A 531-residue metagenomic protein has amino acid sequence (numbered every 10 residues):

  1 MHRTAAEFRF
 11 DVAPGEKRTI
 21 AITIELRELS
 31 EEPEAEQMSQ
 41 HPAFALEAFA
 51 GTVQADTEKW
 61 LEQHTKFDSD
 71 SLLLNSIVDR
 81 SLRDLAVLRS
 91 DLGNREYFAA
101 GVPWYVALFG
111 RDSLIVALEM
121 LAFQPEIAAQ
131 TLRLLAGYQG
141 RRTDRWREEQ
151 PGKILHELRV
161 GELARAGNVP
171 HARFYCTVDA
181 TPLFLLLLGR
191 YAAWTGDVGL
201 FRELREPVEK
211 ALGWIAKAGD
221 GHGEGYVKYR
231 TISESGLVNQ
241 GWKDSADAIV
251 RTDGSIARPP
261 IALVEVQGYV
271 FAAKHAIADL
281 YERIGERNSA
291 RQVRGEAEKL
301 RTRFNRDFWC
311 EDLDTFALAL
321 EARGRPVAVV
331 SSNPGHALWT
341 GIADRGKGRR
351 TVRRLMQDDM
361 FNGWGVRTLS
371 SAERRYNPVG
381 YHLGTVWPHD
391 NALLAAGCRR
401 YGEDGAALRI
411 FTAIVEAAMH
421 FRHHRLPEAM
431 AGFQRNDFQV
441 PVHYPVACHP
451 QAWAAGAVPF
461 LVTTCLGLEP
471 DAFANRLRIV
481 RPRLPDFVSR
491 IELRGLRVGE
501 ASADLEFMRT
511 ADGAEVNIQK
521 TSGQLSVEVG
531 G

Functional and structural regions predicted by a protein language model:
M1-A107, V198-R202, E209-D220, Y281-R294 (+4 more regions): Acidic/polar, glycine-enriched structural segments that form the non-catalytic walls/loops of the carbohydrate-binding
D11-A13, K17-T19, L280-D307, E311 (+2 more regions): Beta-rich accessory regions
Q63-L108, R133-Y175, D220-A262, T302-V386 (+6 more regions): Extended glycan-interaction surfaces of carbohydrate-active proteins
V106, R111-T143, N333-R345, N391-A407 (+1 more regions): Alpha-helical support elements that line or immediately flank enzyme active sites and cofactor-binding pockets
E119, L187, A273-A276, L280 (+3 more regions): Core register positions within helices of long alpha-helical scaffolds
T181, L185-L188, Q267, K274 (+1 more regions): TPR repeat positional signature
L185, A192, F271, H275-A278 (+4 more regions): Heptad-repeat amphipathic alpha-helical coiled-coil interaction surface used for oligomerization/assembly
A447-E492: Catalytic cores of secreted or luminal carbohydrate-active enzymes
